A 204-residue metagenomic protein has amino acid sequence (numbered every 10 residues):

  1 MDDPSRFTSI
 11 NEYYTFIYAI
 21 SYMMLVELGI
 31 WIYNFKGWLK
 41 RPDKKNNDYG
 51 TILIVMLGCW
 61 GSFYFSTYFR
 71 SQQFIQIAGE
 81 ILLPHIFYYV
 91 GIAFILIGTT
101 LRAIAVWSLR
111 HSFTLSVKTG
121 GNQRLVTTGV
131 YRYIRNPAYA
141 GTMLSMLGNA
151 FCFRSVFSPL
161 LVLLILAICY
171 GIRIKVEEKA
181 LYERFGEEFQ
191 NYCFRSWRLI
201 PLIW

Functional and structural regions predicted by a protein language model:
M1-G120, G148-W204: Membrane-anchoring alpha-helices and their flanking helix-loop junctions
S116-T142: Active-site-proximal inter-transmembrane loops
G141-N149: Hydrophobic, membrane-inserted alpha-helices
